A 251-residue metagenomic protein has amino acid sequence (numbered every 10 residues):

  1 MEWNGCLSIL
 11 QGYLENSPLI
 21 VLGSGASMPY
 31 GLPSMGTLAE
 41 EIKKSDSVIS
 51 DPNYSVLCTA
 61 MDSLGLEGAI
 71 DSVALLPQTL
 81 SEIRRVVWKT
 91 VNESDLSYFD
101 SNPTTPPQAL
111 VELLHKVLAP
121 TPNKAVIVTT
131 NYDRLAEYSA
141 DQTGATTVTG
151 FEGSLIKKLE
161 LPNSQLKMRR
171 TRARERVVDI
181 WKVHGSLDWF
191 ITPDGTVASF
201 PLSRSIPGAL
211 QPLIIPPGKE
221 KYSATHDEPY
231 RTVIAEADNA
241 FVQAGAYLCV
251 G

Functional and structural regions predicted by a protein language model:
M1-A246: Conserved catalytic-core helix/loop/strand module for nucleotide-ribose chemistry
